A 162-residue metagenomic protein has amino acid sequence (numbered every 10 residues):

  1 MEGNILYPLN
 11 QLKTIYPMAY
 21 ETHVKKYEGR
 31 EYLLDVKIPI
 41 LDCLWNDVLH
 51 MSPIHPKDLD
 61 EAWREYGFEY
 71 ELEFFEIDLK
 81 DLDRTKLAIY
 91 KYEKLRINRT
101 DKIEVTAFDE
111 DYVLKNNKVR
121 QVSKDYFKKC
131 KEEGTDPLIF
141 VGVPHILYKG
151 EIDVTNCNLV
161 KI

Functional and structural regions predicted by a protein language model:
M1-I162: Active-site-proximal loop/hinge segments that shape catalytic or ion-binding/gating pockets
